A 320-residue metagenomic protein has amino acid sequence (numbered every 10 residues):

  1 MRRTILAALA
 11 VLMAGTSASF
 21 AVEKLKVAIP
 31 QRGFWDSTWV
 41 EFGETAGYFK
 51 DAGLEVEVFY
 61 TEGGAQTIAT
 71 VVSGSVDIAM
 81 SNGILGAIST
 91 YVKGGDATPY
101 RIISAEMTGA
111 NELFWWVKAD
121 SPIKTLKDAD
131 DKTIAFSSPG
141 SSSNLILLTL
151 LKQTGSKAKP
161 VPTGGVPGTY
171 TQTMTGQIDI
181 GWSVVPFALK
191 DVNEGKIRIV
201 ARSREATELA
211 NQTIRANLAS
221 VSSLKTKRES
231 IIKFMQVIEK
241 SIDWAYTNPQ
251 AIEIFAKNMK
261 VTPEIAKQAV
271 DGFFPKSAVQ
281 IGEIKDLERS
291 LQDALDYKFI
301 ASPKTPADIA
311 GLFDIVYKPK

Functional and structural regions predicted by a protein language model:
M1-T4: Positively charged n-region of N-terminal signal peptides that target proteins for export
A14-A18: N-terminal signal peptide c-region/cleavage motif recognized by signal peptidases
A21-P167, Q172-T175, D179-V185, R198-R202 (+1 more regions): Short, glycine-/small- and polar/acidic-enriched structural segments that line small-molecule recognition paths
D51, E205-A210, P275-I284: Short, solvent-exposed loop/beta-turn-alpha elements that line the ligand-binding surface or hinge of extracytoplasmic
G83-L85, P167-K257: Pocket-lining segment of extracytoplasmic ligand-binding domains
K225-A301: Secondary-structure end/capping motifs
L291-K320: Conserved C-terminal helix/tail region of periplasmic/extracytoplasmic solute-binding proteins
